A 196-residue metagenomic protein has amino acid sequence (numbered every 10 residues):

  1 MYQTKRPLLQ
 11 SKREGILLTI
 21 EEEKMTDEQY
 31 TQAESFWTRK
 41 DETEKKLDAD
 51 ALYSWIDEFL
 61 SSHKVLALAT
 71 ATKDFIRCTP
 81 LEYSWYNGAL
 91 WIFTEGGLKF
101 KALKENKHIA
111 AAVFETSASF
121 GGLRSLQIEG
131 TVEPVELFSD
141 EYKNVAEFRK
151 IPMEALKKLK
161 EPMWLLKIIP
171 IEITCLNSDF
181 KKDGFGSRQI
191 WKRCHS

Functional and structural regions predicted by a protein language model:
L8, I16-L17: Short, positively charged and aromatic/hydrophobic N-terminal segments
S11: Cationic, low-complexity basic patches in intrinsically disordered or flexible, solvent-exposed regions
T19-L47, L123-S196: Charged, gly/pro-rich active-site loop segments
K45-V65: Short, basic/aromatic recognition patches
H63-G96, L103, A111-E115, R124: Short beta-strand segments
A89-L90, H108, T131, E172: Structural motif
L98-K101, K181-D183: Short, surface-exposed beta-strand-loop junctions and turns on beta-sheet-rich folds
